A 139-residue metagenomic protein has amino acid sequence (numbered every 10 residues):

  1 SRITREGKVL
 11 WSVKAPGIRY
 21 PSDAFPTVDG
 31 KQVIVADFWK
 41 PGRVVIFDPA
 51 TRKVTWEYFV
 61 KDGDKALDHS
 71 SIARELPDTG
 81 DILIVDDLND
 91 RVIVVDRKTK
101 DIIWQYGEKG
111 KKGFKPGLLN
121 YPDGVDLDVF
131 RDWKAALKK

Functional and structural regions predicted by a protein language model:
S1-K139: Histidine-/acidic-rich catalytic cores in large beta-rich domains
